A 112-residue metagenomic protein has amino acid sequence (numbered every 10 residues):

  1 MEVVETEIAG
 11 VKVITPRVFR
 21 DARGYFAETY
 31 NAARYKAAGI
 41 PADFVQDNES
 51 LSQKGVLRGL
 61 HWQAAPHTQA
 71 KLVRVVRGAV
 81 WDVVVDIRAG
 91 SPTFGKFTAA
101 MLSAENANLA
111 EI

Functional and structural regions predicted by a protein language model:
M1-N106: Non-catalytic, conserved peripheral segments adjacent to functional cores
A110-I112: Short tryptophan-centered beta-strand motifs in secreted/extracellular beta-sheet-rich domains of glycan-recognition
